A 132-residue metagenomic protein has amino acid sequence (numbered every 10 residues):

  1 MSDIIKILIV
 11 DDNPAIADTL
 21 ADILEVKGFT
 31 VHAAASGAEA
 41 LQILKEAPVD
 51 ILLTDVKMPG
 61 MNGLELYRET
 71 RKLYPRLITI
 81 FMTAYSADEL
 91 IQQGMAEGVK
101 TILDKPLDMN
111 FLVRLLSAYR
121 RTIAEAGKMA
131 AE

Functional and structural regions predicted by a protein language model:
D18-V26: Charged docking surfaces used in two-component/phosphorelay signaling
G28-A35, I43: Short hydrophobic/Thr-rich beta-strand motif most characteristic of the beta2 strand and flanking loop of CheY-like
A35-E39, N62-E65: Acidic catalytic/metal-coordinating carboxylates
Q42, L64-R76: Short amphipathic alpha-helix used as the core "switch/output" element in two-component signaling
A47-L53: Active-site beta3 strand of CheY-like receiver
M58: Receiver (REC) domain active-site loop signature in two-component systems and cognate sites in sensor histidine kinases
E89, L107-S117: C-terminal output helix
